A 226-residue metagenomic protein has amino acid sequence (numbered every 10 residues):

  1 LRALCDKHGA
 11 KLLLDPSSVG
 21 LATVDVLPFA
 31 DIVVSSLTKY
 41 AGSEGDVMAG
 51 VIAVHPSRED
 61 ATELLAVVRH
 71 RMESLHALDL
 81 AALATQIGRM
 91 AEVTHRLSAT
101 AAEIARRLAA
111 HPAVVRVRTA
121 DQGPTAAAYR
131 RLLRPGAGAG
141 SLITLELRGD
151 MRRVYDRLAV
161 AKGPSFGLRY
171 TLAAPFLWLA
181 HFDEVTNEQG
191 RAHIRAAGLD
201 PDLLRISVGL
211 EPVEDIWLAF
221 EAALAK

Functional and structural regions predicted by a protein language model:
L1-A113, R118: Conserved PLP-enzyme active-site core in the AAT-like
A3-L4, V93, G149, P175-K226: PLP-dependent enzyme catalytic core of the Aspartate aminotransferase-like
S17-V19, Q122, G209-E211: Active-site beta-loop-alpha junctions enriched in small/polar residues
S43, A77, R134-A137, A196-P201: Short, flexible turn/loop "capping" segments at secondary-structure junctions
M48, L83, A139-I143, P201-L204: Short amphipathic alpha-helical segments
A53, T144-E146, S207-G209: Short hydrophobic/aromatic beta-strand micro-patches that form the beta-sheet surface supporting nucleotide- or nucleic
L64, R153-A161, A219-L224: Short amphipathic alpha-helices in soluble, non-transmembrane regions that often serve as interface/regulatory elements
T85-Q86, A102-A174, G190-R195: Conserved small-domain helix->loop->beta segment predominantly found in fold-type I
